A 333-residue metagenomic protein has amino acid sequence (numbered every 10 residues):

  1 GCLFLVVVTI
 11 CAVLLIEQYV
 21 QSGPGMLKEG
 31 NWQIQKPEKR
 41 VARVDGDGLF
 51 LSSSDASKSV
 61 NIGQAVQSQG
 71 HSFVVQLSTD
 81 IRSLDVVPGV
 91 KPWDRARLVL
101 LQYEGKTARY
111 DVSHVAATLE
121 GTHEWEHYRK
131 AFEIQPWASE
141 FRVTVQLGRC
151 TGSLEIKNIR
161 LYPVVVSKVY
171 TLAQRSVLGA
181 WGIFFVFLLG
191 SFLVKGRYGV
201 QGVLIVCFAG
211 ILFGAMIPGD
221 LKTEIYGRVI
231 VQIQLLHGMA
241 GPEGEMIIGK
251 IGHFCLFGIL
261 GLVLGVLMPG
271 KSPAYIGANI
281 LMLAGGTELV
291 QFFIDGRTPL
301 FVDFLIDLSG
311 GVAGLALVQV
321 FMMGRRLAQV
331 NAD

Functional and structural regions predicted by a protein language model:
G1-G199: Extracellular and organelle-lumenal recognition/adhesion modules and their flexible linkers in secreted
C2-F4, V8-E17, R160-V302, L308 (+1 more regions): Bulky hydrophobic segments
